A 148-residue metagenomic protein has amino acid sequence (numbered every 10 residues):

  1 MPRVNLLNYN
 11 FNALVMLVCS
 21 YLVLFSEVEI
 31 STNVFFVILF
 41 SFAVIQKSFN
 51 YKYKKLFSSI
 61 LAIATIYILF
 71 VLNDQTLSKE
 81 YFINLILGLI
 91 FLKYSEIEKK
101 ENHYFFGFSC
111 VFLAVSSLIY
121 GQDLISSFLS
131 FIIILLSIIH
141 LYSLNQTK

Functional and structural regions predicted by a protein language model:
M1-K148: Linear, non-domain "peripheral" regions
